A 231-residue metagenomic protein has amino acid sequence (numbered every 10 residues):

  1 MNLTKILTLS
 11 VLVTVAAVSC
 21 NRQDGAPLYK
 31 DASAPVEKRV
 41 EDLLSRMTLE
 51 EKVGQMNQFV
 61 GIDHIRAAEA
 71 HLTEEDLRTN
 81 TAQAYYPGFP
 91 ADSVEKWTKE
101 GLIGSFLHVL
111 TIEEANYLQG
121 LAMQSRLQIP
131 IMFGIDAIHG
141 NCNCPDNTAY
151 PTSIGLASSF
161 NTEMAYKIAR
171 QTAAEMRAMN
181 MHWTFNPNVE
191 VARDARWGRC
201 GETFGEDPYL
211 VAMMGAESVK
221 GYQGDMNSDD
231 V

Functional and structural regions predicted by a protein language model:
M1-A26: Bacterial Sec-dependent N-terminal signal peptides
A17-V231: Glycoside hydrolase catalytic-domain context in secreted enzymes
